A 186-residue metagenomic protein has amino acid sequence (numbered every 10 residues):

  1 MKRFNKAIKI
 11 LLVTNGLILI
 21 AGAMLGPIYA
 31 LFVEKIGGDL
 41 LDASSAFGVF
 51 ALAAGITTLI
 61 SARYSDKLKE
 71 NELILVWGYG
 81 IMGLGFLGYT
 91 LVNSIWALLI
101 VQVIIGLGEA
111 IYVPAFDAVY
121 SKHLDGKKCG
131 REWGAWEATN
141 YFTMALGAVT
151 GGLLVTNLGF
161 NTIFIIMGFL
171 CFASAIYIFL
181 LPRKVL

Functional and structural regions predicted by a protein language model:
R3-A51: Helix-loop boundary and gating motifs at the non-cytosolic
G16, W96-I111: Hydrophobic core of transmembrane alpha-helices in multi-pass small-molecule transporters, especially MFS/SLC-type
L40-L41, G126-W136: Loop-to-transmembrane helix entry/capping segments in MFS-fold secondary transporters and related SLC/MFSD carriers
A51-L59, M144-A145: Residue-level signature of mid-helix packing/kink "hotspots" within the transmembrane helices of 12-pass Major
T57-E70, V155: Helix-to-loop junctions at the C-terminal end of transmembrane segments in multipass secondary transporters
K69, L91-W96: Helix-breaking motifs and short loop linkers at transmembrane-helix boundaries and internal kinks in secondary membrane
L73-G88, G168: Structural signature of the two symmetry-related core transmembrane helices
I111-L124: Intracellular juxtamembrane helix-capping segments at the cytosolic ends of symmetry-related transmembrane helices
